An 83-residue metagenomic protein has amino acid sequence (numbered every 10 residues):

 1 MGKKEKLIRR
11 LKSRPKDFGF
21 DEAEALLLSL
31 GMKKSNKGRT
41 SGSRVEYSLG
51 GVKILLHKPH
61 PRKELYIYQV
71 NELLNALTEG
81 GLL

Functional and structural regions predicted by a protein language model:
M1-L28, K34, L83: A charge-rich, low-complexity, intrinsically flexible signal that marks solvent-exposed coils, linkers, repeats
L26-L28, L55, L74-A76: Amphipathic alpha-helical interaction segments
S29-H57: A short, structured beta-strand/loop element
P59-L83: C-terminal structural segments of small proteins and small subunits
